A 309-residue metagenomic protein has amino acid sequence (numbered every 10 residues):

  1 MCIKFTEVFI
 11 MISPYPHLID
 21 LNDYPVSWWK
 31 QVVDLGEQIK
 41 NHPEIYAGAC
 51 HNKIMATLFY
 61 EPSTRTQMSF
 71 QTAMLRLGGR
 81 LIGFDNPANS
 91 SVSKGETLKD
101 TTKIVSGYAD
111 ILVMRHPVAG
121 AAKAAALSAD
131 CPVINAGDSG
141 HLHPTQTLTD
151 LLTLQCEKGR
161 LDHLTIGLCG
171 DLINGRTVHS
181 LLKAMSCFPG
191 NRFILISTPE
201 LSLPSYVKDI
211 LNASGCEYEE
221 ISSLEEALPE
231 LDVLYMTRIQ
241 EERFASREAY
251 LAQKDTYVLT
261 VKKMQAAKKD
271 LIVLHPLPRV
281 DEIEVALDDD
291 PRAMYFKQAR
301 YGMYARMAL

Functional and structural regions predicted by a protein language model:
M11-M68, T72: Positively charged, low-complexity intrinsically disordered leader regions
G48-Q155, D281-I283: Phosphate/diphosphate ligand-binding glycine-rich loop within oxidoreductases
Y60-A73, C156-M236: Glycine-rich phosphate/diphosphate-binding loop of Rossmann-like nucleotide-binding domains
C131, P189-N191, A266-I272: A short helix->loop->beta-strand "cap" motif at the edges of active sites that frequently abuts
L211-L287, R292: Rossmann-like adenosine-cofactor binding region
D289-L309: C-terminal helix-to-coil terminal segments
